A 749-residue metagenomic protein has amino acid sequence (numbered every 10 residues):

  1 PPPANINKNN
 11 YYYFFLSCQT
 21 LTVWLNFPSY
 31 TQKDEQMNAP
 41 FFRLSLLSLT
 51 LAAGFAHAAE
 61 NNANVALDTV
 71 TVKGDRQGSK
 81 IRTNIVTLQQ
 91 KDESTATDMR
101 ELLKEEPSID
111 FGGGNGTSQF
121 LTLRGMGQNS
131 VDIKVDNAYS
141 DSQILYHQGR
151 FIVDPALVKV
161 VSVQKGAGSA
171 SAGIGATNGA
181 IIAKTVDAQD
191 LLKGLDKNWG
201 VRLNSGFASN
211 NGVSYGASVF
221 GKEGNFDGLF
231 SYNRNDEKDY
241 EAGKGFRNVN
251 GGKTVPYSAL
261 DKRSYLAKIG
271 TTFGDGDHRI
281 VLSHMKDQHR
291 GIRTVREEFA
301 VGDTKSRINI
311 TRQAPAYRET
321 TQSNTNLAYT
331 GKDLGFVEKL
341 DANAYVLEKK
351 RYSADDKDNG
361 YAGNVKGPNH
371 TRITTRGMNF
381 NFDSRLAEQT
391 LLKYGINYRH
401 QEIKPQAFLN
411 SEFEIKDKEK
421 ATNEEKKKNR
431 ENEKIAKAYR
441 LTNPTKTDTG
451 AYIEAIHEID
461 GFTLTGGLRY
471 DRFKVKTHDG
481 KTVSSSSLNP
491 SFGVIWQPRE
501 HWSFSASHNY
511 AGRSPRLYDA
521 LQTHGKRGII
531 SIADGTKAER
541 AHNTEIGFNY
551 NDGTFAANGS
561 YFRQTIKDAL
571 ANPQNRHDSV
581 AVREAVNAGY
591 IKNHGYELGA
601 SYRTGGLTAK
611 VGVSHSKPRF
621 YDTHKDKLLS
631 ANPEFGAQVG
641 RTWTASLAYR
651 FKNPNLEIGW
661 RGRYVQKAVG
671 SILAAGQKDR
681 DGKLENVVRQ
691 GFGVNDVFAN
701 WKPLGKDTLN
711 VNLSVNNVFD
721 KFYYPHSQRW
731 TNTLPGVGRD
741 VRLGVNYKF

Functional and structural regions predicted by a protein language model:
E60-K193, E297, N324, I546 (+1 more regions): Acidic, small-polar-rich N-terminal luminal/periplasmic segments of exported/outer-membrane proteins
I174, N593, A637, V688-R689 (+2 more regions): C-terminal beta-signal and terminal closure region of outer-membrane beta-barrel proteins
Q189, D196-W199, V213, S218-Y317: Periplasmic-side early beta-strands and strand-to-turn transitions of outer-membrane beta-barrels
G276-E338, E348-R372: Flexible loop and strand-edge segments within Gram-negative outer membrane beta-barrel domains
Q288-R290, E297, V301, E348-K350 (+9 more regions): Surface-exposed extracellular loop regions of Gram-negative outer-membrane beta-barrel proteins, predominantly
R307-L334, T371, N443-K446, V483 (+9 more regions): Outer-membrane beta-barrel signature, preferentially recognizing the C-terminal barrel domain of Gram-negative
E388-Q389, E458, L464, T554-A557 (+4 more regions): Gram-negative outer-membrane beta-barrel transporters
L391-S503, S514, G525, G612: Signature of Gram-negative outer-membrane beta-barrel scaffolds
